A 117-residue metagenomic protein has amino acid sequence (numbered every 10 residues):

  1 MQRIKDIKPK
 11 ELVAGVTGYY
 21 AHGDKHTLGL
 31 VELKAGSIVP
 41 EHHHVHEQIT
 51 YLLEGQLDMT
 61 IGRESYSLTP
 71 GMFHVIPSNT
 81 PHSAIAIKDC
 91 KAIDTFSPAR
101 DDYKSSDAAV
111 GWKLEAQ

Functional and structural regions predicted by a protein language model:
M1-K25, S105-Q117: A short, N-terminal "cap"/entry segment at the start of jelly-roll beta-barrel domains of the cupin/DSBH fold
A14, G29-H43: Conserved short histidine dyad/triad with adjacent acidic residue
D24, T60-E64: Short strand-coil-strand connectors
L28-G29, I38-V39, G55-T60, H74: Short beta-strand segments in beta-sandwich/barrel cores
E32-K34, H44-M59: Short, conserved beta-strand element in jelly-roll/cupin
L53-E54, T69-P70, K88: A cytosolic small-molecule/anion-sensing beta-strand core signal
R63-S78: Short acidic-glycine-tyrosine-enriched beta hairpin
S78-D102: Ligand-binding loop in jelly-roll beta-barrel domains
